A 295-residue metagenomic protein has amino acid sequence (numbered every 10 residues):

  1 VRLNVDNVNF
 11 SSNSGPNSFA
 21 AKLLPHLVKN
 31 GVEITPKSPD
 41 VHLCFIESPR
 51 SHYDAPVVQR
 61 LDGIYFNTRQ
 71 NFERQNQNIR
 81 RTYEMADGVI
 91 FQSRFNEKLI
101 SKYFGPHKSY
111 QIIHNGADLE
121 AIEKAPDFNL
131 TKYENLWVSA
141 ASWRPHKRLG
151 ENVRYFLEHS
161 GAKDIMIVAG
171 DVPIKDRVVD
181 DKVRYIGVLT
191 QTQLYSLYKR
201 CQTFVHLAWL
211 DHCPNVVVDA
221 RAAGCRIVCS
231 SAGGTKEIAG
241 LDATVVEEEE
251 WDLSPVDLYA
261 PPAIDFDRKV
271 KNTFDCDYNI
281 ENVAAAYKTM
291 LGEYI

Functional and structural regions predicted by a protein language model:
V41-R69: Active-site proximal beta-strand in glycosyltransferases
Y83, S196-C201: Short alpha-helical donor nucleotide-sugar binding micro-motif in glycosyltransferases
F95, G116: Carbohydrate-associated surface elements
N129-K147, V153-E158, I167: Conserved donor-binding/catalytic core segment of Leloir-type glycosyltransferases
K175-T192: Nucleotide-activated donor-binding/catalytic signature segment of Leloir-type glycosyltransferases, i.e., the conserved
W209: Aromatic "clamp/platform" in nucleotide-sugar-dependent glycosyltransferases that forms part of the donor/acceptor
R226-C229: Short hydrophobic beta-strand element within catalytic cores of glycosyltransferases and related nucleotide-activated
K236-R268, E281: Change "using UDP/GDP/dTDP sugars" to "using nucleotide sugars
